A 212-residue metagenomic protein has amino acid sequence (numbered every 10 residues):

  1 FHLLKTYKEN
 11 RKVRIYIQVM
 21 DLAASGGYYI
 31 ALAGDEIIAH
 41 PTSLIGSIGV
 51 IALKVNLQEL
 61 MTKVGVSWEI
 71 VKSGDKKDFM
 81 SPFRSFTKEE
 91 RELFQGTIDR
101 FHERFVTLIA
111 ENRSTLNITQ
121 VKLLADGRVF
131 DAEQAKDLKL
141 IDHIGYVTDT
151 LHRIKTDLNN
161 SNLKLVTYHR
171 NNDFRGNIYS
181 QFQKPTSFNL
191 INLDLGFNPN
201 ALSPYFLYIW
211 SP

Functional and structural regions predicted by a protein language model:
F1-H40, I51-P212: N-terminal organellar transit peptides
